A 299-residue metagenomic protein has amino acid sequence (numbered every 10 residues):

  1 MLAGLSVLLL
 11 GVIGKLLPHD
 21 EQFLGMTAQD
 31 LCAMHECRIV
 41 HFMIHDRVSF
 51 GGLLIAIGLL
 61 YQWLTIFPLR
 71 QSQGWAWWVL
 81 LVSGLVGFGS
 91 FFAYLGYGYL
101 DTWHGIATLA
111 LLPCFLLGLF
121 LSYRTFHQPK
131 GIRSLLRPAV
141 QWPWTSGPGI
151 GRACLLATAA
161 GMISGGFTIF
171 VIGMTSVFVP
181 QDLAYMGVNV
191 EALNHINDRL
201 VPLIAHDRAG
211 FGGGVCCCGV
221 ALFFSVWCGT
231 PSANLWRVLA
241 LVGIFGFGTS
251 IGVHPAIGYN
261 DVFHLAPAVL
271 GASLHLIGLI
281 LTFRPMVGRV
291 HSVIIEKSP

Functional and structural regions predicted by a protein language model:
M1-L10, P143-V177: Alpha-helical transmembrane segments of multi-pass integral membrane proteins
L16-C37, S176-L200: Membrane-interface interhelical connector segments
C32-L54, H195-G214: Interfacial helix-start motif at the membrane-water boundary
G58-A76, G219-R237: Juxtamembrane helix-break-helix junctions at the cytosolic face of small multi-pass alpha-helical membrane proteins
L69-V86, S90-L111, F120-T125, R137-W144: Membrane-interface helix-loop-helix junctions at boundaries between adjacent transmembrane segments
G89-A107, G248-A268: Membrane-helix boundary connector in multi-pass membrane proteins
F115-I132, L274-V293: Membrane-water interface at the C-terminal end of transmembrane alpha helices
Q128-I150, S292-P299: Membrane-interfacial, low-structure loops and terminal tails that flank and connect transmembrane helices in multi-pass
